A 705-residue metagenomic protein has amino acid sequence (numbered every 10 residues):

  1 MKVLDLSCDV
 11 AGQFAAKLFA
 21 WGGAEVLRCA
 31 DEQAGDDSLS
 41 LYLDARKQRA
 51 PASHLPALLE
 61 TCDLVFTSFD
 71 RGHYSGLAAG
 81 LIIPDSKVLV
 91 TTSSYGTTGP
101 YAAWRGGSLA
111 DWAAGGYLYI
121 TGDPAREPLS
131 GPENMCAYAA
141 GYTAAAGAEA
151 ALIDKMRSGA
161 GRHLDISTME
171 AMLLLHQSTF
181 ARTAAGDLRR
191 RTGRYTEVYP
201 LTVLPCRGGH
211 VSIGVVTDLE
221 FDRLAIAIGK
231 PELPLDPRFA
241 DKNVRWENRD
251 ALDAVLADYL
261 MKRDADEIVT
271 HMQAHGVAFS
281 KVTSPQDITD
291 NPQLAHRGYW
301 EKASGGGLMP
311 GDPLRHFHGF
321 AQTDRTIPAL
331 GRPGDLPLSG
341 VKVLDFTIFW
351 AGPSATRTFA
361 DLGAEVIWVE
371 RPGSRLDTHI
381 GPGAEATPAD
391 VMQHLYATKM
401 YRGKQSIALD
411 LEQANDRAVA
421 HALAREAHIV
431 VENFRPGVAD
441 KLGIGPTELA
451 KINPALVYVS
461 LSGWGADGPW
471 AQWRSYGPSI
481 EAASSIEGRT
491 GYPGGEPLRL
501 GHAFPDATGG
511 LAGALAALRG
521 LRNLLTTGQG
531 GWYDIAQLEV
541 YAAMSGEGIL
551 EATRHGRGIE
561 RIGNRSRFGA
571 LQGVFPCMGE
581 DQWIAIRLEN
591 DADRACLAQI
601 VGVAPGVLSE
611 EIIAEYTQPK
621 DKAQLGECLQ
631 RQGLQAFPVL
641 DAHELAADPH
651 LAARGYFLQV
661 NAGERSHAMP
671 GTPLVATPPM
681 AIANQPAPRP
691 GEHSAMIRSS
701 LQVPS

Functional and structural regions predicted by a protein language model:
M1-D37, L41-T98, A125, A139-G147 (+10 more regions): Acyl-CoA thioester-binding alpha/beta core of soluble enzymes
S7, E127-A139, T347, L498-T508: Cysteine-centered functional microenvironments
R49-P51, A408-L411: Conserved residues in the N-terminal Rossmann fold of short-chain dehydrogenase/reductase
F66-Y119, Q413, E432-G488: N-terminal Rossmann-like NAD(P) cofactor-binding subdomain of oxidoreductases, focused on the glycine-rich
G115-G131, S484-G501: The feature captures the short pre-catalytic strand/loop hairpin that immediately precedes and shapes the active-site
A137-E149, P505-R519: Extracellular/periplasmic ligand-binding modules, especially the Venus flytrap/periplasmic-binding
K399-Y401: Active-site-adjacent segment of FAD-dependent monooxygenases/related oxidoreductases
K404: Conserved nucleotide-sensing/catalytic segment adjacent to the nucleotide-binding pocket in NTP-handling enzymes
